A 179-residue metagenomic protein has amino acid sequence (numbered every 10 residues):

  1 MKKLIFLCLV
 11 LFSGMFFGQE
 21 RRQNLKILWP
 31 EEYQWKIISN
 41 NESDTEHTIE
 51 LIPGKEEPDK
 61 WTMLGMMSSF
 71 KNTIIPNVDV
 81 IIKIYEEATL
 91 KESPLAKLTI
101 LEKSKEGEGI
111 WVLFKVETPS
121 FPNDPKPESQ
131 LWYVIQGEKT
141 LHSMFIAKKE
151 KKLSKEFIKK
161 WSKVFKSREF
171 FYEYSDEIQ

Functional and structural regions predicted by a protein language model:
M1-L4: Positively charged n-region of N-terminal signal peptides that target proteins for export
F6-G18: Hydrophobic h-region of N-terminal signal peptides that target proteins for export in Gram-negative bacteria
Q19-K26: Cleaved targeting-peptide boundary
Q34-I74: Secretory pathway targeting signatures of secreted, lumenal, and periplasmic proteins
M63-S104: Mid-chain, structured segments of secreted extracytoplasmic proteins
L90-Y133: Signature of long, low-cysteine stretches enriched in small and polar/charged residues
K126-L141, A147: A short, surface-exposed beta-strand/turn
L141-Q179: Surface-exposed amphipathic alpha-helical segments
